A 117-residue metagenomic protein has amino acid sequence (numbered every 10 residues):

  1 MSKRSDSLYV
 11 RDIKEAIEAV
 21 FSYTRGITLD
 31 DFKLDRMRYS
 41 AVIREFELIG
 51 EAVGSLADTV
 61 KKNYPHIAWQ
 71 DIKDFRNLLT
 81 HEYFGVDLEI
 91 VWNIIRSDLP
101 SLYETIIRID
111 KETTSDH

Functional and structural regions predicted by a protein language model:
M1-H117: Solvent-exposed interaction patches of small proteins and small membrane subunits
